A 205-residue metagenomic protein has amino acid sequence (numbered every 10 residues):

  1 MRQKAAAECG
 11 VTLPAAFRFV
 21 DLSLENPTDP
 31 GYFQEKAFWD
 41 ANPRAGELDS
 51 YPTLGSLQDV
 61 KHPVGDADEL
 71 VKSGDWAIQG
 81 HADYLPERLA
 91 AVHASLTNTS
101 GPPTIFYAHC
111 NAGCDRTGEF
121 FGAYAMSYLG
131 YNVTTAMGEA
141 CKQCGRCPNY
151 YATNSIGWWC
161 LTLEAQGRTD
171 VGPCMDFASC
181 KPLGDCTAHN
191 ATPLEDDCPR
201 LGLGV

Functional and structural regions predicted by a protein language model:
M1-A112, E119-V205: Cys-dependent protein tyrosine phosphatase-like superfamily
